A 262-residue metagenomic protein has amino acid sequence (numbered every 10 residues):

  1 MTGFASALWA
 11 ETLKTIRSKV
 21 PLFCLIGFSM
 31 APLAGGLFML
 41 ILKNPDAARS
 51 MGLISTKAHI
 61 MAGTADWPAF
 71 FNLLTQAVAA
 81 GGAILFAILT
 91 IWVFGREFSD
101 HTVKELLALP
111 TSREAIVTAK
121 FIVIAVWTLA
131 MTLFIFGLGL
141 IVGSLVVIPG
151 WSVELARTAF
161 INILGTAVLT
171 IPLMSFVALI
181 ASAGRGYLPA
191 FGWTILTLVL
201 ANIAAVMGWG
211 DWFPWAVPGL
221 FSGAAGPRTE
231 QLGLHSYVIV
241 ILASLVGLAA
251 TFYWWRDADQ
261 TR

Functional and structural regions predicted by a protein language model:
M1-S29, S182: Aromatic- and glycine-rich beta-strand/loop motifs that create alpha-glucan
K14, L242-R262: Junction motif at the cytosolic side of a transmembrane helix
K19-P21, S112-E114, T118, L155 (+1 more regions): Membrane-helix interface segments
F28-F86, T118-A183, G223, P227-L242: Secretory targeting signals
M30-N44, G184-F221: Transmembrane helix segments
F86-T90, V103, L138, F176-V177 (+2 more regions): Hydrophobic/aromatic residues in alpha-helical transmembrane segments
I91-A125: Helix-loop-helix units of permease transmembrane domains in multi-pass membrane transporters, especially ABC
R96, L109, L140, S144 (+3 more regions): Transmembrane helix-loop junction
